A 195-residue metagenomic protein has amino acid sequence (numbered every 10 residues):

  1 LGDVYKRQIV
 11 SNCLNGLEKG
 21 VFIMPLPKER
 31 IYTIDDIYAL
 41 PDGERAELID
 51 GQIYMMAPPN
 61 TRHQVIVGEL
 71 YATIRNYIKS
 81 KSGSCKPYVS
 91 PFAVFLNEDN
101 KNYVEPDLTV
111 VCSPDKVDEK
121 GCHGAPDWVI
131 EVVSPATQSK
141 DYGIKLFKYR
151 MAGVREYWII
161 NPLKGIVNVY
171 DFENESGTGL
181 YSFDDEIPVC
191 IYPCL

Functional and structural regions predicted by a protein language model:
L1-Y5: Short, small-residue-biased leader/transition segments that mark boundaries at the very start of proteins
N15-E18, F22-K28, D35-G43, G68 (+3 more regions): C-terminal interaction segment
I49-D50, C112: A cytosolic small-molecule/anion-sensing beta-strand core signal
Q52-I53, P59, H63-V67, Y71: Nuclease catalytic cores
M56-H63, E131-T137: Short histidine-centered catalytic/ligand-binding loop motif
